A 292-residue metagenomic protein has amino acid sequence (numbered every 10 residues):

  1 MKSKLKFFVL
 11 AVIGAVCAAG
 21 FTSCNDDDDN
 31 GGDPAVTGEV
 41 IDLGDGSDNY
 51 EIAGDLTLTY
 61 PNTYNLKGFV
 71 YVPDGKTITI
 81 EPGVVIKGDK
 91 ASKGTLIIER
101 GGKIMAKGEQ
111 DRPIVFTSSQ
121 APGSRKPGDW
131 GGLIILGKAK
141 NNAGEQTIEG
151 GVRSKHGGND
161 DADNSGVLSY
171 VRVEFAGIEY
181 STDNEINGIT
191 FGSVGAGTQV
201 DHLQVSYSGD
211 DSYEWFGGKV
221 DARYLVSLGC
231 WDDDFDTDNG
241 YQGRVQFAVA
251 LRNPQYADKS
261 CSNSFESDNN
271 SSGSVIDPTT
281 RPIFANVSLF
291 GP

Functional and structural regions predicted by a protein language model:
M1-L10: Bacterial N-terminal signal peptides that target proteins for export
L10-A18: Hydrophobic helical h-region of N-terminal Sec-dependent signal peptides in bacterial secretory/periplasmic proteins
A19-S23: C-terminal motif of bacterial Sec signal peptides marking the signal peptidase cleavage site
N25-P292: Beta-strand/loop edge motif enriched in small/polar residues
